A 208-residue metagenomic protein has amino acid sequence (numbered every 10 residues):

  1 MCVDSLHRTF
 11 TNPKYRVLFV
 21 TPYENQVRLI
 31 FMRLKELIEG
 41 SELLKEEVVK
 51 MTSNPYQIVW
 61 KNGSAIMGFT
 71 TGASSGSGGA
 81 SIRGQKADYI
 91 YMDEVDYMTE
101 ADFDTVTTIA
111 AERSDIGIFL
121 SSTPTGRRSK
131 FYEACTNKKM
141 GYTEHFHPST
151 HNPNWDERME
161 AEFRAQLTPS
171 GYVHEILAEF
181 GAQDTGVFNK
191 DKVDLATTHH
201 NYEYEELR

Functional and structural regions predicted by a protein language model:
M1-P13: Walker A/P-loop NTP-binding motif
P13-Y15, I116: Nucleotide donor/acceptor-binding cores
Y15-E36: Conserved Walker A/P-loop ATP-binding site and its immediately adjacent core in helicase/helicase-like ATPase domains
L18-V20, G68, Y89-Y91: Structural motif
L29-D88: Inter-Walker segment of RecA-like/P-loop motor cores
I38-G40, K45-E47, Y89, D96-L167 (+1 more regions): ASCE P-loop NTPase helicase motor core
V48-V49, Q57-K61, E133-G141, A196 (+1 more regions): Short, conserved catalytic or adaptor-binding loops enriched in Gly and charged residues
N152-R208: ATPase catalytic-site recognition across NTP-hydrolyzing enzymes
